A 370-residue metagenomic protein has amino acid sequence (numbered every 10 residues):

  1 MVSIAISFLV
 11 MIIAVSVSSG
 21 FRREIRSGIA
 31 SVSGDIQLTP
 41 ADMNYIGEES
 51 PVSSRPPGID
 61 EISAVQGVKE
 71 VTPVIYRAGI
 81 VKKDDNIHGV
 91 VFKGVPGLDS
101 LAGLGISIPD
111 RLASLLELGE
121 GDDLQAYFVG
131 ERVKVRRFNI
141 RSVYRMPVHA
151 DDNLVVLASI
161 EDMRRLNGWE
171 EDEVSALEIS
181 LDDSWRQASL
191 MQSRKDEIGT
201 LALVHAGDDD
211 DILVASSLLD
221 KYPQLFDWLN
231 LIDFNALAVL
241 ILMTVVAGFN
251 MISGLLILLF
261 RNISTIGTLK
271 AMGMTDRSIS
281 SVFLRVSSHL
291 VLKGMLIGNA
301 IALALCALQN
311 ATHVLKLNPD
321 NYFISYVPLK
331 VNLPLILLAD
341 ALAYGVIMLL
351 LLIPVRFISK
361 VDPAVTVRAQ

Functional and structural regions predicted by a protein language model:
L9-V91: Hydrophobic, regular-secondary-structure patches
M11-G20, D233-A271, I279-V282, P354-V355: A hydrophobic alpha-helix feature that marks transmembrane segments and, especially, their cytosolic C-terminal ends
P73-G103, I140, L157-I160: The feature marks short, hydrophobic/small-residue-biased sequence motifs that occur predominantly
L118-R137: Short conserved beta-strand and strand-loop elements enriched in small hydrophobics with frequent Asp/Gly
R132-N139, V143-A236: Mechanotransmission and gating elements of multispan inner-membrane complexes involved in transport and envelope
L256-L258, I263-Q309: Transmembrane alpha-helical interface segments in multi-pass membrane proteins
K293-A339, L352-K360: Short helix-loop junctions at transmembrane helix boundaries
R356-Q370: Short cytosolic juxtamembrane segments of multi-pass membrane proteins
